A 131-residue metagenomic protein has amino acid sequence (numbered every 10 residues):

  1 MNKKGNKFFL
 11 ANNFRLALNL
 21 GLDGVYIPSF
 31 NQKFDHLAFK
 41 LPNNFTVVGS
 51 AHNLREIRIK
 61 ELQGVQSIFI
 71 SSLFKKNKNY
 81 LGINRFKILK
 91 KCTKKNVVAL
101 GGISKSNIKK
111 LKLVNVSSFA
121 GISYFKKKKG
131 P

Functional and structural regions predicted by a protein language model:
M1-L10, Q32, H36-N53, L81-S104: Alpha-helix-loop-beta-strand connector modules within alpha/beta enzyme cores
K7, D23, Q66, N96 (+1 more regions): Residue-level detector of anion-binding/catalytic polar loops
L10-L16, H52-I59, S104-K110: Short, acidic/polar
A17-L20, F34-D35: Short active-site-adjacent helix-start/loop capping segments
N19-S29, F45-K91, K128: Glycine/Thr-rich beta-alpha phosphate-binding loop at enzyme active sites
P28-L37, S67-G82, I103-P131: Glycine-rich phosphate-binding active-site loops on the catalytic face of alpha/beta enzymes
